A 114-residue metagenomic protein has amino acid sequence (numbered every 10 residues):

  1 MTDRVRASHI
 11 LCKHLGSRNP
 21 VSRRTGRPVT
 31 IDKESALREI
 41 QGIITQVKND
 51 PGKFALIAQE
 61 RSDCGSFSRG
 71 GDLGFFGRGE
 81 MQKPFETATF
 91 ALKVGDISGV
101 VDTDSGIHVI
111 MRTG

Functional and structural regions predicted by a protein language model:
M1-D32, P84-G114: Proteostasis/folding factors centered on peptidyl-prolyl cis-trans isomerases
R38, G42-K83, G114: Peptidyl-prolyl cis-trans isomerase
